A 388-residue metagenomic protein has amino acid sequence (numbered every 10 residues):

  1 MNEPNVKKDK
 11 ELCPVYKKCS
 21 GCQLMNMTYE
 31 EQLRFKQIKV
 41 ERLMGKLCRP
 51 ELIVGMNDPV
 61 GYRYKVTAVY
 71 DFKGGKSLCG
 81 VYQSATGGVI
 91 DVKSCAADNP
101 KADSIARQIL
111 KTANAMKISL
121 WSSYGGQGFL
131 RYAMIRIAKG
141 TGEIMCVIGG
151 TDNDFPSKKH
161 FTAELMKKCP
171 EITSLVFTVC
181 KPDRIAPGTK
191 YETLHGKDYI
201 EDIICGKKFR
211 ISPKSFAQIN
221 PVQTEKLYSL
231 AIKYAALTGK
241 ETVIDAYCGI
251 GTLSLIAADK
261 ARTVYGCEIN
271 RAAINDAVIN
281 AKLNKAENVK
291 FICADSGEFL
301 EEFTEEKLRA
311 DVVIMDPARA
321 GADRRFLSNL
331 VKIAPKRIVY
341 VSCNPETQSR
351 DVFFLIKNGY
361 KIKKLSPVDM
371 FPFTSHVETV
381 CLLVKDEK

Functional and structural regions predicted by a protein language model:
N2-V6, S157-K159, A163-K388: Rossmann-like S-adenosyl-L-methionine
E3, K7, Q23-G125, I135 (+2 more regions): Extended interfacial segments that mediate partner engagement and assembly in macromolecular machines
K10-T28, I250: Local cysteine-cluster metal-coordination motifs and their immediate loop/turn environment, predominantly Fe-S cluster
C22, V66, A133, L175 (+1 more regions): A residue-level signal for conserved active-site and pocket-lining positions in enzyme catalytic cores
L52, K65, Y132, S174 (+1 more regions): Extracellular/lumenal ectodomain signal focusing on beta-strand-rich modules and carbohydrate-recognition contexts
Y64, G142-I144, K240-E241: Nucleotide donor/acceptor-binding cores
D71, I135, T141-T151, K208-S212: Short, aliphatic-rich beta-strand segments
G80-Q83, V147-G149, A277: Short, acidic/hydrophobic/Gly-rich beta-strand patch recurrent on exposed beta strands that often constitutes part
